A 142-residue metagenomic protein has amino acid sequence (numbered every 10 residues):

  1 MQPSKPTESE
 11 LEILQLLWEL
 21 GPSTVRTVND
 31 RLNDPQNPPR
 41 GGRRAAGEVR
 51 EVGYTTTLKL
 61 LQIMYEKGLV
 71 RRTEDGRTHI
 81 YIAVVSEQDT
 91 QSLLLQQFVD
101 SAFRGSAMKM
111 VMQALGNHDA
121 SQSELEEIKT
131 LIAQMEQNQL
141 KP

Functional and structural regions predicted by a protein language model:
E8-Q15, T27: Pre-recognition alpha-helix immediately N-terminal to the DNA-recognition helix within helix-turn-helix or winged-helix
L16-T24: Short capping segments at the starts of secondary-structure elements
S23-L32, N37-G47: Short acidic, hydrophobic short linear motifs in intrinsically disordered regions
P39, R44, S92-L93, G116-P142: C-terminal regulatory/oligomerization modules of transcriptional regulators
L58-Q62: Short, hydrophobic-biased segments on the C-terminal half of alpha helices that form "recognition helices"
G68: Glycine-centered, phosphate/nucleic-acid-interacting loop/turn motifs that mediate DNA/RNA or nucleotide
R72: Short beta-strand "wing" residues that participate in macromolecule-binding interfaces
D75-L94: Short, cationic-aromatic polyanion-contact patches
